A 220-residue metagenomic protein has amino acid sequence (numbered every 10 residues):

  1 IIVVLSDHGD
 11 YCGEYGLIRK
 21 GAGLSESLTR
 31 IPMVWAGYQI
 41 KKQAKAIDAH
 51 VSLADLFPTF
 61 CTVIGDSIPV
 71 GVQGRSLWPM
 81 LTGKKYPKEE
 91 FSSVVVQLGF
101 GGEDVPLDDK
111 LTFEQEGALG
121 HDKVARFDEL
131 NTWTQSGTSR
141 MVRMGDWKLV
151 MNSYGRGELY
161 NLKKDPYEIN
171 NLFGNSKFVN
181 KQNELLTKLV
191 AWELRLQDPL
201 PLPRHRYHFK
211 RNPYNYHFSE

Functional and structural regions predicted by a protein language model:
I1-K45, A49-S52: Histidine-centered active-site microenvironments of extracellular/periplasmic hydrolases and transferases
H8-E14, A54-F57, I64-E158, N215-H217: C-terminal cap/loop subdomain of S1 sulfatases and analogous C-terminal strand-loop tails that border
K20, K41-H50, V63-I68, I169-N175: Active-site rim elements
M33, L159-N161: Hydrophobic beta-strand positions in blades of beta-propellers and related beta-sheet-rich domains
S52-L53, K181: Hydrophobic (often cysteine-bearing) scaffold residues that line and stabilize catalytic clefts of nucleotide/cofactor
F57-C61, G65, W78, Y160 (+2 more regions): Non-transmembrane alpha-helical segments in soluble domains of secreted/periplasmic/extracellular proteins
Y86, G99-V105, S153, L172-E220: Long, internal low-complexity/basic segments
D165: Intrinsically disordered, low-complexity polar regions and short flexible loop motifs
